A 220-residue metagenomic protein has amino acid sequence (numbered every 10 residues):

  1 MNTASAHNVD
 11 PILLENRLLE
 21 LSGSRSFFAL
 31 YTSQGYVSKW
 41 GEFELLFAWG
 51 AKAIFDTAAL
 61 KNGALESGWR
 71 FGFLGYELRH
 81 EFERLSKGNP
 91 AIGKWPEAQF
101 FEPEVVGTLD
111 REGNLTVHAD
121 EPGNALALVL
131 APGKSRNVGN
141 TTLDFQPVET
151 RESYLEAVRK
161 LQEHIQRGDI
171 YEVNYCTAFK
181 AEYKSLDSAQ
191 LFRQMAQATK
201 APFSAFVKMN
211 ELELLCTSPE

Functional and structural regions predicted by a protein language model:
M1-E220: Extended alpha-helical targeting/anchoring segments, especially N-terminal organellar/secretory targeting helices
